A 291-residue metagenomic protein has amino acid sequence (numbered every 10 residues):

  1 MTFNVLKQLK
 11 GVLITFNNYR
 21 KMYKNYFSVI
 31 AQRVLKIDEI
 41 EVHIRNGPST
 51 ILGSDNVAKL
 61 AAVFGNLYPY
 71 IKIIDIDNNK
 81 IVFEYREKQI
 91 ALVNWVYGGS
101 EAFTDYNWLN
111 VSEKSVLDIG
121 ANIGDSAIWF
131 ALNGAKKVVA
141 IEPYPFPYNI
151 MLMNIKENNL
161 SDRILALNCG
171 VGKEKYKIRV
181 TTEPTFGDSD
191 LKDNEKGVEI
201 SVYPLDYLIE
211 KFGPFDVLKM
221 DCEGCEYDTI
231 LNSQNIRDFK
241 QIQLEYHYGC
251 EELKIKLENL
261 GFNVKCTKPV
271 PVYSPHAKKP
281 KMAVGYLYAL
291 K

Functional and structural regions predicted by a protein language model:
M1-I141, N149, L253, L260 (+1 more regions): S-adenosyl-L-methionine
E84-L109, L167-L208: Glycine-rich adenosyl-binding loop in Rossmann-like folds that engage adenosine-containing cofactors
L117-I119, I141, C169, L218-M220 (+1 more regions): Active-site flanking residues adjacent to catalytic metal/cofactor-binding acidic residues
N122, Y144, G172, C225: Conserved glycine-rich SAM-binding loop
K136-K137, Y207-K291: Conserved acidic-Pro-Pro-aromatic motif
F146-E157: Short alpha-helix adjacent to the SAM-binding motif of class I
N158-S161, N235: Short helix-capping segments at alpha-helix termini
I164: Short, conserved active-site loop motifs that form the nucleotide-linked donor/cofactor pocket
